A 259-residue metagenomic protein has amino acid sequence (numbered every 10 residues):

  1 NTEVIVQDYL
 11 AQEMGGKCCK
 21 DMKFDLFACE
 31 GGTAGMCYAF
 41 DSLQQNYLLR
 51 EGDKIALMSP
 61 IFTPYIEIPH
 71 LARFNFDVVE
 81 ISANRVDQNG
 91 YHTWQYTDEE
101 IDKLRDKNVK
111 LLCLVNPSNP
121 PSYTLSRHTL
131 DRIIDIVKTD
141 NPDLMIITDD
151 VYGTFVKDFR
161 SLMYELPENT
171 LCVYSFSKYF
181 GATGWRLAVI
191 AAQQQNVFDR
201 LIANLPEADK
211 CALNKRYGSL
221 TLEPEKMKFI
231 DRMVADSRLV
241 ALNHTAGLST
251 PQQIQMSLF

Functional and structural regions predicted by a protein language model:
N1-N141, D150-P167, L171: Conserved core of the PLP fold type I
I146-I147: Residue-level marker for buried hydrophobic side chains located in beta-strands that build the well-ordered beta-sheet
N169-F259: Conserved core segment of the aminotransferase class I/II
